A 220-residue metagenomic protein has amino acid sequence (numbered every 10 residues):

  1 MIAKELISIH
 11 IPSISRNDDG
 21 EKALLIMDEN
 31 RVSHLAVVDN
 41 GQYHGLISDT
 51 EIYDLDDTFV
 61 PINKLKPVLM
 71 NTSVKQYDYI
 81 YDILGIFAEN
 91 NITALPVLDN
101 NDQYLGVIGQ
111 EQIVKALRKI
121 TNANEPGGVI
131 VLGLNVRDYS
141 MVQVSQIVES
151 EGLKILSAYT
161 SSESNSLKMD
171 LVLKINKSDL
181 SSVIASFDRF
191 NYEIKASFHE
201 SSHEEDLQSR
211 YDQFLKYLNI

Functional and structural regions predicted by a protein language model:
M1-H10, G45-E89, N100, V107-N165 (+2 more regions): Tandem CBS (Bateman) regulatory domains
D18-I26, Y79-L84: Short, basic/aromatic recognition patches
E29-V32, N90-I92: Short, small/polar residue-rich loop motifs at catalytic or cofactor-binding pockets
V38, L98-D99: Core beta-strand residues in small-molecule sensory/regulatory alpha/beta domains
V38, Y43-H44, Y104-L105: Short hydrophobic beta-strand segments in globular cytosolic domains
S166-S178, E200: Short basic, glycine-rich beta-strand/loop surfaces that mediate nucleic-acid
I175-S178, E205-I220: Short, low-order "capping/linker" segments at domain edges
